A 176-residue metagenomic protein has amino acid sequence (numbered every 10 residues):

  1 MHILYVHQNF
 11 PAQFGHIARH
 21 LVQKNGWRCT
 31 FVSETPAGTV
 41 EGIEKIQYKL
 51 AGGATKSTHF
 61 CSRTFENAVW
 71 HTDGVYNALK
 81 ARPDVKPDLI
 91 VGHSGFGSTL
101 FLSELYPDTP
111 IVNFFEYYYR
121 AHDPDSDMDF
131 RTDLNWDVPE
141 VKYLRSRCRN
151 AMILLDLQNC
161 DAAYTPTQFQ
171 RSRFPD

Functional and structural regions predicted by a protein language model:
M1-I46, A162-Y164: N-terminal subdomain of nucleotide-sugar transferases
Y5, L79-F96, P110-V112: Short N-terminal targeting/anchoring amphipathic segment
A12-G15, G97-L100, R171-S172: Short, well-ordered alpha-helical microsegments
G26-W27, Y106-I111, C160: A short helix->loop->beta-strand "cap" motif at the edges of active sites that frequently abuts
F31-G38, S94-G97, T167-R171: Short, polar loop motifs at secondary-structure junctions
F31-P83: A conserved catalytic-core segment of Leloir-type glycosyltransferases
G52-C61, T109-N150: Acceptor-binding helix/loop patch of EC 2.4 sugar-transfer enzymes, predominantly nucleotide-sugar-dependent
R149-D176: A short, active-site helix/loop in glycosyltransferases that binds the activated sugar's phosphate group
